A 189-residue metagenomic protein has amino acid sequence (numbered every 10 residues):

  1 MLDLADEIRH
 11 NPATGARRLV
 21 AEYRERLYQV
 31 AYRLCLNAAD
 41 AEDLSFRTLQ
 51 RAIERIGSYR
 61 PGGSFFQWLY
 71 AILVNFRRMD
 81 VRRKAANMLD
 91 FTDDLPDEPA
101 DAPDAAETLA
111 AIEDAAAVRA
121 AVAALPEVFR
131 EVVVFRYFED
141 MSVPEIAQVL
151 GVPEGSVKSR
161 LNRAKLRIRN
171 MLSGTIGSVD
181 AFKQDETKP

Functional and structural regions predicted by a protein language model:
M1-R26, R33, N170, Q184-P189: N-terminal module of bacterial RNA polymerase sigma factors
D3, E7, A111, A117-A120 (+2 more regions): C-terminal edge and immediately downstream basic/flexible tail or linker adjoining helix-turn-helix-like DNA-binding
R9-H10, L36, F46-S64, R83-K84: Sigma70-family region 2
R9-R18, Q29-R47, E154, T175-S178: Short, charged helix-capping/linker segments at alpha-helix termini
Q29, D43-Q50, G63-N75: Structural recognition of an alpha-helix C-terminal capping motif at a helix-to-coil junction
E54-P61, A71-F91, A111, R163: Arg/Lys-rich amphipathic alpha helix in sigma70-family domain 2
D80-D101, L109-E113, G177-F182: Short, basic/polar amphipathic helix motif occurring as a linker/hinge flanking DNA-binding modules in transcription
A116, A120-E131, F135-S156, R167-N170: Helix-turn-helix DNA-binding module
